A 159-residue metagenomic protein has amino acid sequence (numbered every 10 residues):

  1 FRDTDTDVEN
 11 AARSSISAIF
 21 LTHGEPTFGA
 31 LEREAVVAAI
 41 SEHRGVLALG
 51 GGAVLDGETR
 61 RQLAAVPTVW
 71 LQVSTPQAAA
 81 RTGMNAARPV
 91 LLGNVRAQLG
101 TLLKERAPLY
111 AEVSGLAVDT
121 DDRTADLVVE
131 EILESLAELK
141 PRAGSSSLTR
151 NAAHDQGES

Functional and structural regions predicted by a protein language model:
D3-Q62, G100: ATP-dependent small-molecule kinase phosphotransfer cores that center on conserved nucleotide phosphate-binding segments
A12, E32, I40, T82-G83 (+3 more regions): Short, flexible helix/strand-to-coil boundary loops that buttress conserved ligand/catalytic motifs in alpha/beta
S17, R88-P89, L116: A short acidic/histidine/glycine-rich donor-binding loop in glycosyltransferase catalytic cores
G45, P67, G115-L116: Well-ordered beta-strand positions
G51-V54, S74-P76, R123: Short glycine-rich anion-binding loops that position phosphate/pyrophosphate groups of nucleotides and phosphorylated
E58-R61, T82-M84, E130-E131: Short amphipathic alpha-helical segments
A65-P108: A glycine- and Lys/Arg-enriched "phosphate-lid" helix/loop adjacent to the NTP-binding pocket of small-molecule kinases
A97, E105-S159: NTP-dependent small-molecule kinase module
